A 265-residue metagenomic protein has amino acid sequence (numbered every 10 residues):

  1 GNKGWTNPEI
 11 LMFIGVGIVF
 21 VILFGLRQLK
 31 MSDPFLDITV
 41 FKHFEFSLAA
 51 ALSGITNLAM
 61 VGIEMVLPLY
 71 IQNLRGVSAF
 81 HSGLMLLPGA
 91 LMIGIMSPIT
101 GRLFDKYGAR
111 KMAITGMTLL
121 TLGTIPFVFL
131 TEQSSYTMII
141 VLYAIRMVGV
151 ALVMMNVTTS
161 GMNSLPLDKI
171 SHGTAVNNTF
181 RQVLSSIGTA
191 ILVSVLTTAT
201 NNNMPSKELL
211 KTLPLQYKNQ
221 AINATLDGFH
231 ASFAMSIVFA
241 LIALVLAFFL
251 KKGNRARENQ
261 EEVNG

Functional and structural regions predicted by a protein language model:
G1-P8, Q216-A231: Membrane-interfacial helix-loop-helix junctions in multi-pass membrane proteins
T6-V16, F20, L26-N202, F229-A243 (+2 more regions): 12-transmembrane solute porter fold
I191, E208-L209, T225: Acidic/proline-rich low-complexity IDRs
T212-I222, L250-G265: Intrinsic disorder in cytosolic terminal tails and internal cytosolic loops of multi-pass membrane transporters
